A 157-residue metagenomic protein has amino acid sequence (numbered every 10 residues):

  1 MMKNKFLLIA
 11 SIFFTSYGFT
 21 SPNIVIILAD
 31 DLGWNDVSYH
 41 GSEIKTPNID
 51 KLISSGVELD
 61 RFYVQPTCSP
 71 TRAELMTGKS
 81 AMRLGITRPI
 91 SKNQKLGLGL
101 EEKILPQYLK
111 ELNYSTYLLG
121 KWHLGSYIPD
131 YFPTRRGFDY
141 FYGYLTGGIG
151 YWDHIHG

Functional and structural regions predicted by a protein language model:
K3, G18-G157: Formylglycine-dependent sulfatase
N4-Y17: Sec-dependent N-terminal signal peptides
